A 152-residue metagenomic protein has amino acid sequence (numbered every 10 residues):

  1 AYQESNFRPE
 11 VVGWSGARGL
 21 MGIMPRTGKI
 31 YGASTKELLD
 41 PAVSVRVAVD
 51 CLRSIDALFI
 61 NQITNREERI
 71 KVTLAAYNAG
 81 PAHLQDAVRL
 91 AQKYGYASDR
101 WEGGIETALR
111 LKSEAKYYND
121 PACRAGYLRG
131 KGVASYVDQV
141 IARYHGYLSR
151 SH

Functional and structural regions predicted by a protein language model:
A1-H152: Catalytic glycan-binding domains that act on GlcNAc-containing polysaccharides
